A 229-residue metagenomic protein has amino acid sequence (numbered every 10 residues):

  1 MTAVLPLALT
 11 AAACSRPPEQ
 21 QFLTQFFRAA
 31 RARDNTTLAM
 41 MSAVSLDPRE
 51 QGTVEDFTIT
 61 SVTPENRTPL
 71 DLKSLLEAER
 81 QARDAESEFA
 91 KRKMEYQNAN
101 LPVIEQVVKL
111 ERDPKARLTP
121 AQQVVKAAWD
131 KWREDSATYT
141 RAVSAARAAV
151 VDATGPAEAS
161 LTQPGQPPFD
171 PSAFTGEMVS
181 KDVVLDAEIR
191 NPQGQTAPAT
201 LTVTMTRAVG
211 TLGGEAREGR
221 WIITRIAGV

Functional and structural regions predicted by a protein language model:
M1-P6, A13-L70, P167-V229: C-terminal or late-domain output modules
A8-A11, R112: N-proximal short alpha-helices
A11, L38, S42, P69-S74 (+3 more regions): Generic alpha-helix signal with a bias toward terminal, lower-confidence helices and secondary-structure junctions
N66-E77, R83: Alpha-helical linker/edge segments of TPR/alpha-solenoid repeat scaffolds and analogous pre-/post-domain helices
R80-V229: Exposed beta-sheet edge and beta->alpha loop/turn motif
